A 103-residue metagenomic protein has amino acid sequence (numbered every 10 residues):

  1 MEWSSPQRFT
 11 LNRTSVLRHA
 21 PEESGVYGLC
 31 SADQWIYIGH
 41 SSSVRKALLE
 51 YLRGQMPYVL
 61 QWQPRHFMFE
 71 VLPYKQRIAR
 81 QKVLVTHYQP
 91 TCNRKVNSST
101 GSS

Functional and structural regions predicted by a protein language model:
M1-K46, E50, E70-T86, S103: GIY-YIG nuclease catalytic motif and its immediate N-terminal context
L52-M56: Short, glycine/polar-rich helix-capping loops at beta-to-alpha or helix-loop-helix junctions that flank or form
Y58-Y74: Basic nucleic-acid-binding interfaces
Q89-T91: Acidic, metal/cofactor-coordinating or nucleic-acid-engaging core segments within structured domains
N93-K95: Eukaryotic N-terminal accessory cofactor-binding modules
S99: N-terminal cationic and glycine-rich segments that engage phosphates or anionic surfaces
